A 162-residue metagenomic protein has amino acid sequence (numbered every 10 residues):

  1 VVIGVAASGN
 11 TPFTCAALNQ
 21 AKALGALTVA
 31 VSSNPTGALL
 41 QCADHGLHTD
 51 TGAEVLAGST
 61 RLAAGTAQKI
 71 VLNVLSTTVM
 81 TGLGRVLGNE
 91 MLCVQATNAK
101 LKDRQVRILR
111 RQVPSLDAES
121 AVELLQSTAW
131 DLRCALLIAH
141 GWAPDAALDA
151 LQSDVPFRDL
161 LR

Functional and structural regions predicted by a protein language model:
V1-I70, T77-L83: Glycine-rich phosphate-binding loops that contact phosphosugars or nucleotide phosphates
V74, V79-R162: Short, amphipathic alpha-helical interaction segments embedded in low-complexity terminal/linker regions of eukaryotic
